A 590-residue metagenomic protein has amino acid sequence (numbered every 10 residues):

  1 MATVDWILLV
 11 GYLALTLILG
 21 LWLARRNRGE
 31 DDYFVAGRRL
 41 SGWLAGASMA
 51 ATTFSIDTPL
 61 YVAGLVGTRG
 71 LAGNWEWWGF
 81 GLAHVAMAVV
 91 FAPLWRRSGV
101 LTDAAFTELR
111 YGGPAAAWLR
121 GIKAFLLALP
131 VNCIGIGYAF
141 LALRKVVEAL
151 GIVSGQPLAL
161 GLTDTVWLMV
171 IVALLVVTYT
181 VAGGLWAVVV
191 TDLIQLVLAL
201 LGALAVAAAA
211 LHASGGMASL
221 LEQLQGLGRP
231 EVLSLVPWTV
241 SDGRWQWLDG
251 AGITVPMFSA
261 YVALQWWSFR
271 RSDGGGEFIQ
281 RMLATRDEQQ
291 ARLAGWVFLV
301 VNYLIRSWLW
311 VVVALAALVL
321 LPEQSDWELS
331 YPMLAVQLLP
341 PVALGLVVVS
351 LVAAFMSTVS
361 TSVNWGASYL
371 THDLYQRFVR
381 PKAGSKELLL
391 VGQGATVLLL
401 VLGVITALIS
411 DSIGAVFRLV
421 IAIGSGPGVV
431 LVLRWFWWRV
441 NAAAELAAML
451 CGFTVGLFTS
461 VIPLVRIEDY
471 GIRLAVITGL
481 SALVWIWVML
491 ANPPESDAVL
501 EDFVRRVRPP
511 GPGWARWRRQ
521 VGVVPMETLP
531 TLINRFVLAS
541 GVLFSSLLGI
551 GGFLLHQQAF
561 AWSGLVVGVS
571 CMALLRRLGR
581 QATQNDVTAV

Functional and structural regions predicted by a protein language model:
M1-V590: Membrane-embedded helix-loop-helix hairpins and adjacent transmembrane boundary segments in multi-pass transporters
